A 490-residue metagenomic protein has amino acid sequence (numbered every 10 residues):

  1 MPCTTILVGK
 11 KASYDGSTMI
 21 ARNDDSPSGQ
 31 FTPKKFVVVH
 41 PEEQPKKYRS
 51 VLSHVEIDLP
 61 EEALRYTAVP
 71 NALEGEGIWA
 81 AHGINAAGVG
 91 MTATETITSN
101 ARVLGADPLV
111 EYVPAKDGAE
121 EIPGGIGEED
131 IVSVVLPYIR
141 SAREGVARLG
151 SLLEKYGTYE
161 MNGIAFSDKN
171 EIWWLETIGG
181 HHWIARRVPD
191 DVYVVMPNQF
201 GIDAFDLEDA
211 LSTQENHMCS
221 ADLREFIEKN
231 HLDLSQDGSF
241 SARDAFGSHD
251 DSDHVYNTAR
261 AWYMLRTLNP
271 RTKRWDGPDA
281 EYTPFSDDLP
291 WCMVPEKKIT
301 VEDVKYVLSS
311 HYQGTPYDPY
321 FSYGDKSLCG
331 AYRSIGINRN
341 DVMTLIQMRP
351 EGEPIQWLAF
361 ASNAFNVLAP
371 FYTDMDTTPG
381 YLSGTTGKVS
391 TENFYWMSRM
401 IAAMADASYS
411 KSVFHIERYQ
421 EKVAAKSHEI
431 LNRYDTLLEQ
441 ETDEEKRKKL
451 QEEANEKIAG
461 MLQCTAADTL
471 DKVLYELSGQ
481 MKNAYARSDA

Functional and structural regions predicted by a protein language model:
P2-E128, R148-A280: A contiguous strand-loop segment
P60-Y66, V146, S322-G330: Short Pro/Gly-enriched beta-strand edge/turn motifs at strand-loop
V132-Y138: Short, well-ordered beta-strand elements within core beta-sheets of diverse protein domains
Y138-E144: Short, charged, surface-exposed loops that flank catalytic or proteolytic processing sites
G145-E154, V304-L308: Short, well-structured alpha-helical segments that form the helix of a local strand-helix-strand
E225-Q347: Glycine-rich, aromatic-lined ligand/substrate-binding cores of catalytic and carbohydrate-binding domains
Q313, Y317-T442: Substrate-recognition/cap regions that form aromatic- and gly/pro-loop-enriched pockets for small-molecule ligands
K422-A490: Histidine-centered catalytic/metal-binding microenvironments
